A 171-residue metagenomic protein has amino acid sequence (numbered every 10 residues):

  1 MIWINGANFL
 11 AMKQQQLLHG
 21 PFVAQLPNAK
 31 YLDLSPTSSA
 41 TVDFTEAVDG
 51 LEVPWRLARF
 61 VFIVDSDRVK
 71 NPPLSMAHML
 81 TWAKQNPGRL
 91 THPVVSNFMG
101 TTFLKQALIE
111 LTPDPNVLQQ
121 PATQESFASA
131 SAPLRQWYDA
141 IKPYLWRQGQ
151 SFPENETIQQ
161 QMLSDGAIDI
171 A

Functional and structural regions predicted by a protein language model:
M1-W3, D169-A171: Paired acidic/hydrophobic, glycine-rich loop segments that form the ligand-binding mouth/hinge of periplasmic-binding
W3-I158: Extracytoplasmic ligand-binding site segments that recognize negatively charged/polar headgroups
